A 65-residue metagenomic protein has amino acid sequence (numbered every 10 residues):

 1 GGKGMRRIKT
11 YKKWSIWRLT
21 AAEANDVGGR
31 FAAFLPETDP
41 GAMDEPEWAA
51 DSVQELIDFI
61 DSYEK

Functional and structural regions predicted by a protein language model:
G4-F34: Short N-terminal "domain-start" leader segments that mark the transition from disordered tails or signal peptides into
T38-K65: A short, charged, amphipathic alpha-helix used as a generic interaction element across diverse proteins
